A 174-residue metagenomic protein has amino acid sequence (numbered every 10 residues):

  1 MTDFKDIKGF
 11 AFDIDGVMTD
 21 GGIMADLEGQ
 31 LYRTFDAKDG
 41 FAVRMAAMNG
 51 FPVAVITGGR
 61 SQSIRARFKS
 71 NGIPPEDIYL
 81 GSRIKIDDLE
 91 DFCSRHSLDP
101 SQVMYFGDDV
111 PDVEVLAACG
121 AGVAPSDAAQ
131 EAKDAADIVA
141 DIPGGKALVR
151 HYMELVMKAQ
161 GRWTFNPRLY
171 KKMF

Functional and structural regions predicted by a protein language model:
M1-I86: Alpha-helical substrate-recognition element adjacent to the catalytic core
Y32-R33, N71, P75-Y79, I86-F174: Mg2+-dependent phosphoryl-transfer enzymes with acidic/Ser/Thr/Gly-rich catalytic loops
